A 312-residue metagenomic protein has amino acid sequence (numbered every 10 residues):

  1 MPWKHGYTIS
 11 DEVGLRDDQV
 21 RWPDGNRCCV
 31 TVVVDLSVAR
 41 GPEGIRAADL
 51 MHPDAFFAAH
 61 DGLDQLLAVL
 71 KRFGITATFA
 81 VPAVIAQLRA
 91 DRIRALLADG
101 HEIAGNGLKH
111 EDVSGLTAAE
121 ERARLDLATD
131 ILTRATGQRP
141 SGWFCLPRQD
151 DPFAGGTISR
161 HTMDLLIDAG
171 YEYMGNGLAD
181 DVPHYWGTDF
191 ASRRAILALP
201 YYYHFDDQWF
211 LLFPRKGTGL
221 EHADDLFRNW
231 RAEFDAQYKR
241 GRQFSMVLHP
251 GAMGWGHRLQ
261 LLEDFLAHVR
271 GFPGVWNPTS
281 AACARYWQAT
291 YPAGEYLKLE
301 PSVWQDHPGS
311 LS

Functional and structural regions predicted by a protein language model:
P2-E102, K109-S114, L146-P147, H268 (+1 more regions): Active-site beta->alpha N-cap acidic-glycine motif
L15-D17, G62, A86-L97, A179-A195 (+1 more regions): Alpha-helical scaffolding within the catalytic cores of extracellular/periplasmic polymer-degrading hydrolases
N26-V30, F73-A77, D99-I103, T136-S141 (+4 more regions): Short, well-ordered coil/turn segments that N-cap beta-strands
D35, L70, I103-N106, W143 (+4 more regions): Conserved, mostly hydrophobic/aromatic
L63-L67, A90-R94, R122-D130, M163 (+2 more regions): Generic structural signal for well-ordered alpha-helices, preferentially at hydrophobic/aromatic core positions
R72, Y173, Y185, D224-S312: C-terminal domain-boundary segment and adjacent tail
D112-Y201, M253, R258-L261: Catalytic domains of cell-wall/extracellular-matrix polysaccharide-remodeling enzymes, centered on de-N-acetylation
A195-F234, Y238: A conserved mid-domain beta-alpha-beta active-site/ligand-binding segment of alpha/beta enzyme cores
